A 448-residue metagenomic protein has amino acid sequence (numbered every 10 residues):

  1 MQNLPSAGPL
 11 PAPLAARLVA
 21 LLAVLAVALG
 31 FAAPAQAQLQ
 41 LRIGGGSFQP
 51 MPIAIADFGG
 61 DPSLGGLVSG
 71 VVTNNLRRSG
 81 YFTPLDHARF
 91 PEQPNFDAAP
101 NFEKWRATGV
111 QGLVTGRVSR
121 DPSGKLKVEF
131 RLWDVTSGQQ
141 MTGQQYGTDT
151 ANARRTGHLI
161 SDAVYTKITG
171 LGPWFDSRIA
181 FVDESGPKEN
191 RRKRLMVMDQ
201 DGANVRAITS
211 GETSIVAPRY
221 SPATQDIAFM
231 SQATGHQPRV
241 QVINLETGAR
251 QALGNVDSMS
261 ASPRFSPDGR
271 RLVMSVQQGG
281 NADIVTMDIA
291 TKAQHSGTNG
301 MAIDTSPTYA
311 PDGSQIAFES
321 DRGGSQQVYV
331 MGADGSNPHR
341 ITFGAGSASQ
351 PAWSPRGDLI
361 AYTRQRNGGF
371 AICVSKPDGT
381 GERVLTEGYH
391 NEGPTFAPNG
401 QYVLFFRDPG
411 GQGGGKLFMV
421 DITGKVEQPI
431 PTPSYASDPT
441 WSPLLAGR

Functional and structural regions predicted by a protein language model:
V19-G30: Bacterial N-terminal signal peptides
L39, D97-A163: Amphipathic beta-strand/beta-sheet edge segments enriched in Tyr/Trp
I43-E103, V114-V118: Short beta-strand->alpha-helix linker/helix-N-cap micro-motif that forms a surface specificity/interaction loop
K125-K127, K188-M196, H236-Q241, N281-V285 (+3 more regions): Structural motif
P173-F175, P222-A223, P267-D268, P311-D312 (+3 more regions): Residue-level detector of Asp-centered blade-edge/turn motifs that repeat once per structural unit in beta-propeller
I179, I227-A228, G269-L272, G313-A317 (+2 more regions): Hydrophobic beta-strand positions that form the internal "hydrophobic ladder" of WD40/Gbeta-like beta-propeller blades
D199-S214, I243-A261, M287-T305, M331-S347 (+2 more regions): Multi-bladed beta-propeller domains
